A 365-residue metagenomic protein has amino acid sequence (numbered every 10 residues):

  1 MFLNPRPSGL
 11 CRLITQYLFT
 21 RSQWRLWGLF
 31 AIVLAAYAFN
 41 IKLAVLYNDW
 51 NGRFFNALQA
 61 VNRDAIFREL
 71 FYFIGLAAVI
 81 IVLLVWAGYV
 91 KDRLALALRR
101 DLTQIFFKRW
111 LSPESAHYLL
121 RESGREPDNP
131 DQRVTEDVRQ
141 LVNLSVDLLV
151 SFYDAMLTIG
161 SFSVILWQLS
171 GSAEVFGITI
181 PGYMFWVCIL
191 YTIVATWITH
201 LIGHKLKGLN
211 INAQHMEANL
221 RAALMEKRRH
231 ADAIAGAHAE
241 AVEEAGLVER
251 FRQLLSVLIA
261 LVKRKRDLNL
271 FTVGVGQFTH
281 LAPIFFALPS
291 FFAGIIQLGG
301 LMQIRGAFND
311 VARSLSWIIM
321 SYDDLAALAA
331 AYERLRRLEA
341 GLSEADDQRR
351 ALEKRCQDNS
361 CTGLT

Functional and structural regions predicted by a protein language model:
M1-A44, R53-F73, A87-K91, A95 (+6 more regions): Membrane-integrated ABC transporters
A35, F39, V79-L83, S151-G177 (+2 more regions): A hydrophobic transmembrane-helix motif
N40-N48, L83-L96, T192-L206, A233-G236 (+5 more regions): Alpha-helical transmembrane segments
V61-R63, L96, F106-Q132, A222-G246 (+3 more regions): Short intracellular "coupling" helices and adjacent cytoplasmic loop segments at the cytosolic face of multi-pass
V138-N143, L209-R229, A235-A282, D324-A327 (+1 more regions): An intracellular "coupling" helix at the cytosolic face of ABC transporter transmembrane type-1 domains
A218, A235-A239, A282-P283, M302-S343 (+1 more regions): Cytosolic ends of transmembrane helices, especially the final helix of ABC transmembrane type-1 domains
R355-T365: Conserved N-terminal strand/loop that marks the beginning of ABC ATPase nucleotide-binding domains
